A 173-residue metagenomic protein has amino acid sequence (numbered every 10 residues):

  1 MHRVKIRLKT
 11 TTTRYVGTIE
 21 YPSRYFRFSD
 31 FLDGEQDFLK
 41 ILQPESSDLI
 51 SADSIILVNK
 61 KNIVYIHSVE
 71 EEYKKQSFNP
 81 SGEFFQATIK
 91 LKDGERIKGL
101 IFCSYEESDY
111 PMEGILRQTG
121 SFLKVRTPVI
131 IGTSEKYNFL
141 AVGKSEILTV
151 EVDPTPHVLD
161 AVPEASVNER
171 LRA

Functional and structural regions predicted by a protein language model:
M1-A173: Conserved RNA-binding domains used in RNP assembly and mRNA/RNA metabolism
